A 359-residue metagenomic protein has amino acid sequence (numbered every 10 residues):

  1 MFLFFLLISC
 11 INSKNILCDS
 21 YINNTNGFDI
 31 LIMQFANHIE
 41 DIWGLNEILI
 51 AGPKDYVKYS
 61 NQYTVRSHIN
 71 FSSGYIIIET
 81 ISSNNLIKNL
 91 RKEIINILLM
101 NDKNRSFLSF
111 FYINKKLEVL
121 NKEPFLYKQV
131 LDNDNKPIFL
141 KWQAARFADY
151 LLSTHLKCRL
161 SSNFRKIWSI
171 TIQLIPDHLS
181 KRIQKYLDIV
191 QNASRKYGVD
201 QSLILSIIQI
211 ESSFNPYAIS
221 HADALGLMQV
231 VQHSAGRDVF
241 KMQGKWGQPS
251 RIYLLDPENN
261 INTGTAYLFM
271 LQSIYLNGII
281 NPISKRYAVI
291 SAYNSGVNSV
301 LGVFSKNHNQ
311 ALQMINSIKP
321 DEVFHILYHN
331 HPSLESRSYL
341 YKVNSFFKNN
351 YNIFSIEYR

Functional and structural regions predicted by a protein language model:
F5-Q209, Y217, S273, N277-I280 (+1 more regions): Cell-wall glycan-active module
I170-I172, S234-M242, V300, N307 (+1 more regions): A short secondary-structure junction motif
T171-P176, W246-Y253: A short, mixed-charge helix-start or loop-turn motif at secondary-structure junctions
H178-K181, R251-I261, L334-E335: Active-site metal-coordination segments of metallo-dependent hydrolases
G198-I219, V230-V231, G264-T265, V289-N294 (+1 more regions): Short, functionally critical alpha-helical segments immediately adjacent to catalytic or ligand/cofactor-binding
S212-H221, R237, S295-N307: Secretory-pathway/luminal and periplasmic proteins that interact with or process carbohydrate-rich
H221-Q248, N259-M270, S317-I318, V343: Substrate-binding/active-site groove segments that recognize and process beta-1,4-linked N-acetyl-hexosamine
N262-Q310: Catalytic and binding regions of secreted/periplasmic enzymes and modules that target cell-wall glycans
